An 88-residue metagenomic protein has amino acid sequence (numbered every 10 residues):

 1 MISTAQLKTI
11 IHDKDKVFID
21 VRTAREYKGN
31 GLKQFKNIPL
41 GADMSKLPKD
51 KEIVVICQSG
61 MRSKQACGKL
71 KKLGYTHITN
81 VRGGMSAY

Functional and structural regions predicted by a protein language model:
M1-N30: Flexible, polar/low-complexity N-terminal or interdomain linker segments that lie immediately upstream of folded
Q6, A42-D43: Short acidic active-site motifs
D13, K33, T76-H77: Short, well-ordered coil loops that connect the C-terminus of an alpha-helix to the N-terminus of a beta-strand
R22, P39-G41, R82: Residues at the C-termini of beta-strands that transition into short coil/loop
Y27-Q34, M44-K49: Short loop/helix-cap segments at secondary-structure boundaries that form the rim of catalytic
L32-P39, I53: Active-site regions of enzymes building and remodeling cell-envelope glycoconjugates
M44-Y88: Catalytic cysteine-centered active loop of the rhodanese-like fold, especially the PTP/DSP P-loop
